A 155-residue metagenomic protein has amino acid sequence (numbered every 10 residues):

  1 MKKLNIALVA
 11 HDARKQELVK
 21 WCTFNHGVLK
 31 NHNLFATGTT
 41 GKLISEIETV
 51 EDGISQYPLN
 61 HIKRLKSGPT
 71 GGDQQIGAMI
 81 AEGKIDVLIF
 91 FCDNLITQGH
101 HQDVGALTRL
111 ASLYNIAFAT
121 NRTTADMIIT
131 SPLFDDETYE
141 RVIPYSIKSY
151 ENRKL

Functional and structural regions predicted by a protein language model:
M1-N33: N-terminal phosphate-binding or glycine-rich loops at protein starts, especially the Walker A/P-loop of NTPases
W21-G27, T49-G53, V104-A106: Short, solvent-exposed amphipathic alpha-helical segments in soluble enzyme and RNA/protein-processing domains
N31-I44: Short internal beta-strands
F35-T37, R64-K66, F90, F118-R122: General beta-strand structural signal in soluble alpha/beta enzymes
I47-Q75: Active-site rim loops that border cofactor/substrate pockets in soluble metabolic enzymes
G68-R109: Mid-chain, well-packed structural core segment of small domains
A106-I128: Short, acidic/small-residue loops that bind anionic groups at enzyme active sites
T123-L155: Short, glycine-/small-residue-rich phosphate/pyrophosphate-handling segment
